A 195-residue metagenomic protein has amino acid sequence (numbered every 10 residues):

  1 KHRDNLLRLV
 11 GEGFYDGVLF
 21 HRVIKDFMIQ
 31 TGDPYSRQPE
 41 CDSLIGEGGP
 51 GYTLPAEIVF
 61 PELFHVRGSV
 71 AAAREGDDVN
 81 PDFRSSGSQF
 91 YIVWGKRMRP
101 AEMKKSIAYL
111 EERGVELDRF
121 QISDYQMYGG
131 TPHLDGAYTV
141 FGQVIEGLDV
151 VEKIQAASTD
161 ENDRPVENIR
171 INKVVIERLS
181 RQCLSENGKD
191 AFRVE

Functional and structural regions predicted by a protein language model:
K1-E195: Cyclophilin-like peptidyl-prolyl cis-trans isomerases
